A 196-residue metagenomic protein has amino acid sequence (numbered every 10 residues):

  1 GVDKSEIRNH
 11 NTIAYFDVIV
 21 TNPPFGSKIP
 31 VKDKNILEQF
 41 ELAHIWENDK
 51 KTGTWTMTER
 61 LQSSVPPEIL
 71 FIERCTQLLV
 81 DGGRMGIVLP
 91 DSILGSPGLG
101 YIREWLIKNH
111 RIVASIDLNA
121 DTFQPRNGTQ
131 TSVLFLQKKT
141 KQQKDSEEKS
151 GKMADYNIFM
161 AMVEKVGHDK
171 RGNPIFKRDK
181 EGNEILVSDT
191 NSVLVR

Functional and structural regions predicted by a protein language model:
D3-R196: A conserved structural/catalytic subdomain of Rossmann-like adenosyl-cofactor enzymes
